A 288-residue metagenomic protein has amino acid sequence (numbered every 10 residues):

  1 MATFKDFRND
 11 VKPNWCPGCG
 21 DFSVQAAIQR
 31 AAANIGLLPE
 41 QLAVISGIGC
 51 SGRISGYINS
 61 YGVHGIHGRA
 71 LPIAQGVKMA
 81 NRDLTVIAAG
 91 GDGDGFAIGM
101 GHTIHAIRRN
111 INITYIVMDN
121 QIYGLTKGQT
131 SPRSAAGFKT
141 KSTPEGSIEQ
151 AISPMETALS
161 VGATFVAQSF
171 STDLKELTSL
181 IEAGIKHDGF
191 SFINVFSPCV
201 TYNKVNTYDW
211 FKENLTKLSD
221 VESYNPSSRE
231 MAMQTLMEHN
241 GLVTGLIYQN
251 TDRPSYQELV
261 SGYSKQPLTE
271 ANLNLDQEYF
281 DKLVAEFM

Functional and structural regions predicted by a protein language model:
M1-L84: Thiamine diphosphate
T3, D83, S131-G184: Conserved thiamine diphosphate
D10, C199-M288: Flexible, low-complexity linker and terminal segments
L38-L42, A80-V86, R108-T114, M118 (+3 more regions): Short coil/turn connectors at secondary-structure junctions
I45-G47, A89-G90, T114-D119, N194-F196 (+1 more regions): Short beta-strand segments
I48-C50, N120-I122, D173, F196-Y202 (+1 more regions): Glycine-rich beta-alpha junction loops
C50-G124: Thiamine diphosphate
Q129-F138, L174, I181-F190, K204-K217 (+1 more regions): Short, surface-exposed, charged loop/turn segments at secondary-structure junctions
